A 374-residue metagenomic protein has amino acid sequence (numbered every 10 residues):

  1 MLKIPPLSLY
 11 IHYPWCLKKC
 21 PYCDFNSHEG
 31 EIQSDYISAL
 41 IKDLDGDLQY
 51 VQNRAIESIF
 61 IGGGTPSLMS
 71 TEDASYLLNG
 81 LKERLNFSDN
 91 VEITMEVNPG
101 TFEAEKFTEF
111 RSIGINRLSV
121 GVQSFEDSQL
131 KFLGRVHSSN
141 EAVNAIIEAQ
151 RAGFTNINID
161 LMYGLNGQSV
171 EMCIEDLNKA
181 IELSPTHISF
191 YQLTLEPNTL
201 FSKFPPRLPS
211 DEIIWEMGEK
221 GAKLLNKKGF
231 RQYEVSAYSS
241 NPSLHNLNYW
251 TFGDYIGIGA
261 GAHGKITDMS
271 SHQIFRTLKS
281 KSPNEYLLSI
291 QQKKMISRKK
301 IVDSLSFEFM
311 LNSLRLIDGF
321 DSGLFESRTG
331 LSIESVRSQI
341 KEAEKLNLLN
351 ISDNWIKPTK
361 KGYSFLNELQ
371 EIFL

Functional and structural regions predicted by a protein language model:
I4-S8, S27-Q49, R54-L331: C-terminal scaffold of the Radical SAM
H12-F25: Local cysteine-cluster metal-coordination motifs and their immediate loop/turn environment, predominantly Fe-S cluster
D268-S270, L346, E368-Q370: A short, polar/proline- and glycine-enriched secondary-structure boundary/capping micro-motif
G330-E342: Short amphipathic alpha-helical interaction segments
E344-N354: A short, conserved structural fragment
W355-T359: Minor-groove-contacting beta-hairpin "wing" of winged helix-turn-helix DNA-binding domains
K361-L374: Short, amphipathic alpha-helical interaction segments positioned at domain boundaries
